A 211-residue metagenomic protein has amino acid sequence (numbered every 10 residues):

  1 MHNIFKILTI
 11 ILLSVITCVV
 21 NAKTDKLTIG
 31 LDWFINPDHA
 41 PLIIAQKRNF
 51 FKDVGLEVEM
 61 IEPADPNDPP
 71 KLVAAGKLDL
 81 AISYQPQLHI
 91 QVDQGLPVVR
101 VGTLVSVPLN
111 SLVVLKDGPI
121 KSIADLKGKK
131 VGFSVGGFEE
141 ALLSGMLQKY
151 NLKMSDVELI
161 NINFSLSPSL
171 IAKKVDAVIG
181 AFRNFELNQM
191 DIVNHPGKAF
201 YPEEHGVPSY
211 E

Functional and structural regions predicted by a protein language model:
T17-V19: N-terminal signal peptide c-region/cleavage motif recognized by signal peptidases
K23-I35, L56-E62, G128-G132, E158-I160: Short, well-ordered beta-strand elements
L27-L31, L96-V105, D125, K129-G132 (+1 more regions): A structural signal for short loop-to-beta-strand junctions that line the ligand-binding cleft of periplasmic/secreted
P41-A45, I61-V99, L109-K121, E139-S144 (+2 more regions): Pocket-flanking alpha-helical
I43-L56, E140-L159, K173-K174, N188-P196: Ligand-binding cleft/hinge of the Venus flytrap
K52, K116-D125, L152-M154: Short helix-loop capping/hinge motifs at secondary-structure junctions, enriched in acidic/polar residues
E57-D65, I82, L152-S165, A199-P202: Short beta-strand-to-loop elements that line the ligand-binding cleft of bilobed periplasmic-binding protein-like
P86, S165-E211: Pocket-lining segment of extracytoplasmic ligand-binding domains
